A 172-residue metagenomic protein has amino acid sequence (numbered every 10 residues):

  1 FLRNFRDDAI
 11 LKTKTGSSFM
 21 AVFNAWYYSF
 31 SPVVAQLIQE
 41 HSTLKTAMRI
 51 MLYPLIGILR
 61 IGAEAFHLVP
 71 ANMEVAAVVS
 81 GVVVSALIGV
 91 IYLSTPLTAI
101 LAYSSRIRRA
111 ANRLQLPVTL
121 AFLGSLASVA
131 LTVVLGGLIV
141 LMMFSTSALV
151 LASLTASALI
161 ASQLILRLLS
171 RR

Functional and structural regions predicted by a protein language model:
F1-R172: Long, compositionally biased charged/polar accessory segments in the mid-to-C-terminal portions of proteins
